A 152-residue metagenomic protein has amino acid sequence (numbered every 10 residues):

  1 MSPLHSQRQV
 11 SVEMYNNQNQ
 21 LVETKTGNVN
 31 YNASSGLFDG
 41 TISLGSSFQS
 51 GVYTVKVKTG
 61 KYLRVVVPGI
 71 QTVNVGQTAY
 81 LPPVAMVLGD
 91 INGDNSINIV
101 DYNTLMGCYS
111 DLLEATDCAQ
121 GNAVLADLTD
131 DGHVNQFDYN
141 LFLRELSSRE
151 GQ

Functional and structural regions predicted by a protein language model:
M1-P3, R8-V12, L21-Q152: Cellulosome-associated attachment modules in secreted, modular CAZymes
